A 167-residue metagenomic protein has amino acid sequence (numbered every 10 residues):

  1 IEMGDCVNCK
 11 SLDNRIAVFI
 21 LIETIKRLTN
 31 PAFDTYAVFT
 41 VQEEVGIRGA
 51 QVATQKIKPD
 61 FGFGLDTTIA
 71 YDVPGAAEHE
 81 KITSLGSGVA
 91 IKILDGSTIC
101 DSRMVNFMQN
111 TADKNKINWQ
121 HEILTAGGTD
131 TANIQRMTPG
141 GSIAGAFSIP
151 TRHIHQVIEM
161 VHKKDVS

Functional and structural regions predicted by a protein language model:
M3-V45: Alpha-helical metal-binding/catalytic segments enriched in His/Glu/Asp
L12-D13, L28-A32, T54-I57, T83-S84 (+1 more regions): Solvent-exposed alpha-helices and their adjacent loops that cap or buttress functional pockets in soluble metabolic
V18, I22, Q51-T54, A132-Q135: Short, hydrophobic alpha-helix immediately C-terminal to the catalytic nucleophile
F39-G46, T67-I69, T151-H153: Acidic, glycine-rich active-site loops and adjacent beta-strand->loop/helix elements that engage anionic groups
I47-N118: Metal-dependent peptidase/peptidase-like ectodomains
G86-V166: Active-site-adjacent substrate-binding region of metalloamidase/peptidase-like peptide-processing proteins
